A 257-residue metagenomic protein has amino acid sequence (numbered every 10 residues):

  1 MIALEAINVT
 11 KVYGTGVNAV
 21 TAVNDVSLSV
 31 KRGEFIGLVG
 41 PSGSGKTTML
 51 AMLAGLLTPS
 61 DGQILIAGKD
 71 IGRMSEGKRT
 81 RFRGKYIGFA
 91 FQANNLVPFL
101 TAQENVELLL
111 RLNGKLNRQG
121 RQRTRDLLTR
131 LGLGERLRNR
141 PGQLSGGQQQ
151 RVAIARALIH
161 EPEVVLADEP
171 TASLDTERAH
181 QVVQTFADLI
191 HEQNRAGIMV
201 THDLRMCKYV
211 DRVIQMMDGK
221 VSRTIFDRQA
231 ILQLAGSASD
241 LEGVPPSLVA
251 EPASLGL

Functional and structural regions predicted by a protein language model:
I2-Y209, Q215-M216: ABC family nucleotide-binding domain
S60, G142, P246-S247, A253: Generic low-complexity segments that are intrinsically disordered, proline-rich and/or Lys/Arg-biased
K220-L248, P252: Conserved beta-strand-loop-alpha-helix hinge in the C-terminal portion of ABC ATPase nucleotide-binding domains
